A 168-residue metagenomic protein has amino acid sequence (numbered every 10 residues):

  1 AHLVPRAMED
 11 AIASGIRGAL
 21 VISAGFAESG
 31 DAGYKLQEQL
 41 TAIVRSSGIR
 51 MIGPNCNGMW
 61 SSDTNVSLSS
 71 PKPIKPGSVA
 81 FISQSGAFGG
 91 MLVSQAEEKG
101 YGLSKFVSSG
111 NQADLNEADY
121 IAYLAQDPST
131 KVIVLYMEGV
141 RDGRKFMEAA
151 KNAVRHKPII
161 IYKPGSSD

Functional and structural regions predicted by a protein language model:
A1-D168: Catalytic-core regions of core metabolic enzymes, especially those transforming organic acids/acyl-group intermediates
